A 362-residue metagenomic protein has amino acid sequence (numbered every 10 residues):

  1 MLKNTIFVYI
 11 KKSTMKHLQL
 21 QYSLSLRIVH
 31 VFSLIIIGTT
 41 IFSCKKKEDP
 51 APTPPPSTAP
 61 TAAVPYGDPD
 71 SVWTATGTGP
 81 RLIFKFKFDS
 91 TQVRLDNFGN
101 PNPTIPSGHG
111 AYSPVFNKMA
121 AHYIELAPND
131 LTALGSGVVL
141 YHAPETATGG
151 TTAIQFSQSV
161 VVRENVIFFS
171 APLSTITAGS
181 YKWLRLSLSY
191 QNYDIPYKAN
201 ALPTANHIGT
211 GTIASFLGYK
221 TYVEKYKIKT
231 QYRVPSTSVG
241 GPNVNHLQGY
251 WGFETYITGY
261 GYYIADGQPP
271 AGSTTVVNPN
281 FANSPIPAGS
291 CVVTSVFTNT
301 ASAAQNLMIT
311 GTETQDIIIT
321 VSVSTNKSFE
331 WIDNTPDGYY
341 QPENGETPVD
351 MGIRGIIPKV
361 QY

Functional and structural regions predicted by a protein language model:
M1-L26: N-terminal secretory signal peptides that target proteins for export/translocation
R27-L34: Sec-dependent signal peptide recognition, specifically the positively charged N-region followed immediately by
T40-S43: C-terminal motif of bacterial Sec signal peptides marking the signal peptidase cleavage site
K45-E48: Bacterial signal peptide processing site
A51-Y362: A short, solvent-exposed, low-complexity linear motif enriched for acidic/polar residues with Pro/Gly/Ser/Thr
